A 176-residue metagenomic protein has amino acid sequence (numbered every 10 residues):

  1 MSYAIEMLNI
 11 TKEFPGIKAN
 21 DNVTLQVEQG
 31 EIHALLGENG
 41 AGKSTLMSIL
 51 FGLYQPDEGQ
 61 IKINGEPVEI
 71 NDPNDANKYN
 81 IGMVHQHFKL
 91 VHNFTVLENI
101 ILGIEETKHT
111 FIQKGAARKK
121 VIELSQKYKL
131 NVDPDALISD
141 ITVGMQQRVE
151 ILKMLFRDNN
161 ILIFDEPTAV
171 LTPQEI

Functional and structural regions predicted by a protein language model:
M1-I176: Glycine-rich phosphate-binding loops of nucleotide-dependent enzymes
